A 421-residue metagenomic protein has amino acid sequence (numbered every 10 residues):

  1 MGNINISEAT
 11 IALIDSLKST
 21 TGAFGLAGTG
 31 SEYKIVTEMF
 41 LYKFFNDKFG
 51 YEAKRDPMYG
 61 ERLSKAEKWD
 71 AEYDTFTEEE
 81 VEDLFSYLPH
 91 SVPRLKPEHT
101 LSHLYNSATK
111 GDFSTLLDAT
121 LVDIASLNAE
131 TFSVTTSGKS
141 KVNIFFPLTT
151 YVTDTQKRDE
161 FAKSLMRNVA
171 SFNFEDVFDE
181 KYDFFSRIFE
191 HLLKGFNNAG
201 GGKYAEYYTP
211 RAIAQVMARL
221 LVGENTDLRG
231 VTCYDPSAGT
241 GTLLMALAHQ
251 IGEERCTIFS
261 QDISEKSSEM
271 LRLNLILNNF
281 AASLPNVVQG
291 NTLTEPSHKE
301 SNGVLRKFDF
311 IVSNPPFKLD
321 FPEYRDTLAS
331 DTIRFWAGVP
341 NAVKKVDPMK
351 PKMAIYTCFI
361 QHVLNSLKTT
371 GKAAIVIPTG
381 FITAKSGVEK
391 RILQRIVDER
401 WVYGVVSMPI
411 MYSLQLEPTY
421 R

Functional and structural regions predicted by a protein language model:
M1-V216, L221, S283, S407-M411: Non-catalytic, mostly N-terminal accessory regions of nucleic-acid modification and defense proteins
A9-A12, I263, I355: Soluble or luminal CAZymes and related metallo-dependent hydrolases
T20-G22, F174, N198-Y204, E253-I258 (+2 more regions): Glycine- and acidic
G30-E32, V36-E38, K345-Y420: Conserved Class I SAM-dependent methyltransferase catalytic core
K43-F49, A53, F196, N225 (+5 more regions): A generic secondary-structure signal for well-formed alpha-helical elements
A199, E206, E300-G303, L364-S366 (+1 more regions): Replace "in large, NTP-powered and nucleic-acid-processing enzymes" with "in large, NTP-powered factors and other
K203-S313, K318-S330, I377-G380, V388-G404: Conserved S-adenosyl-L-methionine
S330-K352: Conserved catalytic motifs of ABC-family nucleotide-binding domains
